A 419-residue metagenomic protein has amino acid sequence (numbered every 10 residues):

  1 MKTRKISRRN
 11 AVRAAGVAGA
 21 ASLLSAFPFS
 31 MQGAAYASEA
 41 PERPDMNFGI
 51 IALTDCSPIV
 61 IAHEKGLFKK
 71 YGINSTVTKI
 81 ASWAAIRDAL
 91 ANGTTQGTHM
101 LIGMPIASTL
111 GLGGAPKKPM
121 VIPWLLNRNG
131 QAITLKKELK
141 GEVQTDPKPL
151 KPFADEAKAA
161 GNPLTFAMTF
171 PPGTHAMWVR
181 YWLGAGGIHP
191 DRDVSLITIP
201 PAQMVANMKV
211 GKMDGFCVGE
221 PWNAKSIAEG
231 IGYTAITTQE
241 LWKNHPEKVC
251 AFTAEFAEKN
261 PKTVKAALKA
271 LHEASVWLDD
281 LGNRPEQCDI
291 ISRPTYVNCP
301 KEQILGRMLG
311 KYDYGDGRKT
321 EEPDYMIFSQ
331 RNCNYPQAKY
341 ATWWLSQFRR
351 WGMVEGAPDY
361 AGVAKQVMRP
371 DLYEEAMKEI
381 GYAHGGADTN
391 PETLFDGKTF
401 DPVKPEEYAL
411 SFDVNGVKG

Functional and structural regions predicted by a protein language model:
K2-S22: N-terminal secretory signal peptides and thylakoid transit peptides that target proteins across membranes
P28-S38: Signal peptide processing junction and immediate N-terminal pro/mature segment of secreted/exported proteins
A37-T198, V210-A224, I231-N244, L394-P405 (+1 more regions): Short, glycine-/small- and polar/acidic-enriched structural segments that line small-molecule recognition paths
D55, E64, I86, M104-P105 (+9 more regions): Stable alpha-helical elements in mature extracytoplasmic
T95-G97, I199-T234, T253, D289-Y296 (+2 more regions): Ligand-binding pocket segment of bilobal, Venus flytrap-like solute-binding proteins
I133-T134, V249-F252, F256-A257: Short glycine- and hydrophobic/aromatic-rich loop-to-beta-strand nucleating segment in the catalytic cores
K259-R369: Secondary-structure end/capping motifs
T342-G419: Conserved C-terminal helix/tail region of periplasmic/extracytoplasmic solute-binding proteins
